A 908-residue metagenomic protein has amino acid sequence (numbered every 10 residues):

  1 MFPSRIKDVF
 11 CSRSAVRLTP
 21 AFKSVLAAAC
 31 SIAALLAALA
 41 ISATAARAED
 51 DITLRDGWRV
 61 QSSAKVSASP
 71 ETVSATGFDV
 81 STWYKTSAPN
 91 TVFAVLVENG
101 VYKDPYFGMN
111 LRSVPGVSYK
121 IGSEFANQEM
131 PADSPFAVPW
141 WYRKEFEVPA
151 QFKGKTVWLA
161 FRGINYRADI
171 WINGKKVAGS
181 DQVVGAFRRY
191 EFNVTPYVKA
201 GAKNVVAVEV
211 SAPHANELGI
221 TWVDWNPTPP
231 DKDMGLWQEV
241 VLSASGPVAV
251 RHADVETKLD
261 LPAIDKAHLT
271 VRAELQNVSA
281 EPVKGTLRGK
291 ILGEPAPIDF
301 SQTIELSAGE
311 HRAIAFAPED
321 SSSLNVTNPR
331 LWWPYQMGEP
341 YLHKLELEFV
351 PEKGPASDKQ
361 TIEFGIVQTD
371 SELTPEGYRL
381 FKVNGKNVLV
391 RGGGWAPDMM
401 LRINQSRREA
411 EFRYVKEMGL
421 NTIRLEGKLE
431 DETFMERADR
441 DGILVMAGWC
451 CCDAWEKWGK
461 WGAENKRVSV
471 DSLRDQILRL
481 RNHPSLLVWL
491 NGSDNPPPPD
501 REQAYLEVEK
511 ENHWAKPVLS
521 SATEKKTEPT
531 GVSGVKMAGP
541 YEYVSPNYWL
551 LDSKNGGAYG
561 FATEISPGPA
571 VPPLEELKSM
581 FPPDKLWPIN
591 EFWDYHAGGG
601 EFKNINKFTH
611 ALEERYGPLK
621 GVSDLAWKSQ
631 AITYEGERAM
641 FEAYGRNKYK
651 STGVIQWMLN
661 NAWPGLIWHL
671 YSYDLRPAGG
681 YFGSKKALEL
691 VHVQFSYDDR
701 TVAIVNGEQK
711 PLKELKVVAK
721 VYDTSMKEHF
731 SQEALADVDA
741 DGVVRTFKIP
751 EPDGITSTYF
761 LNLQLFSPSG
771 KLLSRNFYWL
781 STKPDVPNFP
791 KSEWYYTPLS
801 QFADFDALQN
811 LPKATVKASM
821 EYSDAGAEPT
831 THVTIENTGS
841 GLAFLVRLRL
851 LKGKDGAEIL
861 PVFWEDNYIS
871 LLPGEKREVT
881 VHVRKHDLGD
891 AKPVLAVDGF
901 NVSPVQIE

Functional and structural regions predicted by a protein language model:
R47-A160, L218-L236, L373-T374, D594-S629 (+3 more regions): Extended carbohydrate-recognition surfaces in non-catalytic/accessory domains of CAZymes and lectin-like proteins
D51-I52, T228-E239, A244-D254, V367-V383 (+1 more regions): Low-complexity, Pro/Ser/Thr- and charge-rich linker/hinge segments at domain boundaries
Q61-K65, V95, N99, R112 (+6 more regions): Accessory beta-strand-rich segments of carbohydrate-active enzymes
Q182-A186, Y197-K199, T303-R312, A736-V743 (+1 more regions): Short proline/glycine- and polar residue-rich coil/turn motifs
K199-K203, R272-L373: Extended acidic/polar, glycine-enriched regions that form or flank non-catalytic beta-rich accessory modules
A273-V278, G354, I589-N867, L871-H882 (+1 more regions): Carbohydrate-binding surfaces of carbohydrate-active enzymes
E348-V415: N-terminal carbohydrate-binding accessory modules
T422-E601, I632, G636, K650-S651 (+2 more regions): Substrate-binding/catalytic cleft of secreted carbohydrate-active enzymes, primarily glycoside hydrolases
